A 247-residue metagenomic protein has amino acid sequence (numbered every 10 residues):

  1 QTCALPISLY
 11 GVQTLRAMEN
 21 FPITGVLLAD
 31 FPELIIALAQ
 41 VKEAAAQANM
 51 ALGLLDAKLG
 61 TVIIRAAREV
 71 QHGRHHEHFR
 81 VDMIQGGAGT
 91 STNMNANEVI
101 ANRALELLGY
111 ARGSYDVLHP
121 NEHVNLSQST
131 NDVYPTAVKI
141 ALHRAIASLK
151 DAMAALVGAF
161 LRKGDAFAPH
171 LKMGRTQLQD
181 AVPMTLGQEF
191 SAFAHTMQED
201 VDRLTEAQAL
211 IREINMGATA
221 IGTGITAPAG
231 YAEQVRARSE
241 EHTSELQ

Functional and structural regions predicted by a protein language model:
Q1-E240, S244: Conserved, well-structured ligand/cofactor-binding cores
